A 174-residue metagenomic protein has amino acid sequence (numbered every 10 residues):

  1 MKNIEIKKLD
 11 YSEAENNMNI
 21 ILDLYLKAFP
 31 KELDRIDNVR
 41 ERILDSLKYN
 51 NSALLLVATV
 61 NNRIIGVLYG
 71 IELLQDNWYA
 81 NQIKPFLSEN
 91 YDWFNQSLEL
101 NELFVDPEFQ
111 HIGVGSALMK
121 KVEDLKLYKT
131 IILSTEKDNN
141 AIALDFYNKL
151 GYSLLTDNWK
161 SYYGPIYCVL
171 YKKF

Functional and structural regions predicted by a protein language model:
M1-R40, L55-I65: Short amphipathic alpha-helix that is part of the acyltransferase structural core
D45-V57, E72-W78, E99: A short helix-loop-beta-strand connector motif used in the catalytic cores of GNAT acetyltransferases and, in some
A53, P165-L170: Short hydrophobic/aromatic beta-strand or adjacent loop that forms the aromatic wall/cage of a ligand/substrate-binding
Y69-E102, Y162: Conserved acyl-donor/pantetheine-binding loop and adjacent beta-alpha core of acyl/acetyltransferases and related
E102-V105, H111-D124, K149: Conserved acetyl-CoA-binding loop-helix of GNAT-fold acetyltransferases
S116, D138-D157, Y162: Conserved active-site alpha-helix within GNAT-family acetyltransferase domains
L125-K137: Conserved GNAT acetyl-CoA-binding A-motif
